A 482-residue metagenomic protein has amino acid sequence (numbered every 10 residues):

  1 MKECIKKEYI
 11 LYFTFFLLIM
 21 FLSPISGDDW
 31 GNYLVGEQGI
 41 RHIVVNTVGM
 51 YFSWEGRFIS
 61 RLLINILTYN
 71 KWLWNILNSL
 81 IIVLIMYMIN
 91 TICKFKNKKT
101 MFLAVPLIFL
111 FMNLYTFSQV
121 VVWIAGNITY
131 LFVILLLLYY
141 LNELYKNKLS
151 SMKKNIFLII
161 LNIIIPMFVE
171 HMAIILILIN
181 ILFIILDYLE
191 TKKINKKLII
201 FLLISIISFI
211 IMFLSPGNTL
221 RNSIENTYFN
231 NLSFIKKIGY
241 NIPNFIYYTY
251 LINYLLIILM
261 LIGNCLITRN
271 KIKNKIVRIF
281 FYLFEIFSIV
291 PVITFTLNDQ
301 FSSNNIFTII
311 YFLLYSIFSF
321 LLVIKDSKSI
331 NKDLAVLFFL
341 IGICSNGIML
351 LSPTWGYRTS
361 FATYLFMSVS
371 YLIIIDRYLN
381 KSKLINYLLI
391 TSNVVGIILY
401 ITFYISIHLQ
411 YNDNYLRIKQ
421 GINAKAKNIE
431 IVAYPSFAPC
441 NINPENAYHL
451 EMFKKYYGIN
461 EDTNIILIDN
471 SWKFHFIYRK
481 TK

Functional and structural regions predicted by a protein language model:
K2-F52, I64-I85, C93-M101, I194 (+1 more regions): Intrinsically disordered, polar/acidic, low-complexity terminal segments
I5-I19, M101-F109, L158-N162, I200-S208 (+2 more regions): Alpha-helical transmembrane segments
M20-Y69, L73, I124, E170-I181 (+2 more regions): Transmembrane catalytic cores of multi-pass membrane glycosyltransferases and polysaccharide-assembly enzymes
I82-C93, I134-Y145, I177-I185, M260-N264 (+3 more regions): Transmembrane alpha-helical segments
F102-Y145, V169, S303-S319, I343-Y371: Membrane-interface micro-motifs in multi-pass membrane enzymes
L137-K154, E190: Membrane-interface transmembrane helices that cradle and orient dolichyl/undecaprenyl
K146-I164, K196-F201, L384-Y387: Short hydrophobic alpha-helices at membrane interfaces in multi-pass membrane enzymes
N155, R278-F287, S327-I343, I375-Y400: Signature aromatic-anchored transmembrane alpha helix within multi-pass, membrane-resident enzymes that catalyze glycan
